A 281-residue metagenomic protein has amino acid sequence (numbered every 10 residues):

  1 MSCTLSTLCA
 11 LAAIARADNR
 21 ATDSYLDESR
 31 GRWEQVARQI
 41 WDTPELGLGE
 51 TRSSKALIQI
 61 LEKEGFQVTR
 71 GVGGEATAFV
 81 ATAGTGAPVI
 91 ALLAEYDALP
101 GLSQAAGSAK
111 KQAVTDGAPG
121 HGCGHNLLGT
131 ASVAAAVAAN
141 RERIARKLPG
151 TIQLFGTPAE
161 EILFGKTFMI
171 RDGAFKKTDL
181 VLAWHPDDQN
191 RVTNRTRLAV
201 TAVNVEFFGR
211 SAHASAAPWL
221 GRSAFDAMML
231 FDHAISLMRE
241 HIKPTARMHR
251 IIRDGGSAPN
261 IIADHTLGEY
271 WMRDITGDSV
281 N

Functional and structural regions predicted by a protein language model:
S2-A10: Bacterial N-terminal signal peptides
A10-A17: Boundary at the C-terminal end of the N-terminal hydrophobic targeting segment
D18-H121, N126, T130-G150: Acidic/His- and Gly-rich active-site-bordering loop/insert found across diverse amide/peptide-bond hydrolases
G84-P88, R210, T276: Short loop segments at secondary-structure junctions
K110-G120, N126-L127, I144-H265, R273: Histidine/acidic-residue-rich, glycine-tolerant segments that coordinate divalent metal ions
D278-N281: Solvent-exposed, non-transmembrane alpha-helical starts
